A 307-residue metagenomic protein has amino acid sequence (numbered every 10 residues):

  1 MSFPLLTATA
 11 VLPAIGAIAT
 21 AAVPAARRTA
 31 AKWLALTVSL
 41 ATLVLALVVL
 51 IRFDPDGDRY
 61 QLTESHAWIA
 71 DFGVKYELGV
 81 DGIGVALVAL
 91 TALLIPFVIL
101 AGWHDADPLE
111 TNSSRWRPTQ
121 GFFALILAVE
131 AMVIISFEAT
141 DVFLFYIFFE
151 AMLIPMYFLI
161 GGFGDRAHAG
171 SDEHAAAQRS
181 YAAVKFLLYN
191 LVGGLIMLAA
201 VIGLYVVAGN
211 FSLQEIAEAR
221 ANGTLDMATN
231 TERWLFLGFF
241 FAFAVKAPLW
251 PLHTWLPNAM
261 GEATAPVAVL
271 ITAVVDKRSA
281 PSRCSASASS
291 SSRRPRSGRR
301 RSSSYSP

Functional and structural regions predicted by a protein language model:
M1-L5, A19-A124, N210-D226: Transmembrane helix-loop-helix hairpins at membrane boundaries of multipass inner-membrane proteins
S2-L12, G82-T91, F143-P155, E232-F243 (+1 more regions): Structural signature of hydrophobic alpha-helical transmembrane segments
L12, G16-A19, V38, L87 (+9 more regions): Hydrophobic residues within membrane-embedded alpha-helical segments of Major Facilitator Superfamily
A17-R27, P96-N112, F158-E173, A247-G261: C-terminal ends of transmembrane helices
R27-R28, G121-A128, M132-M227, T231 (+2 more regions): Alpha-helical multi-pass transmembrane bundles of energy-transducing inner-membrane proteins
L47-F53, G102-W103, L204-G209, K277-R294: Membrane-interface helix-cap regions at the ends of transmembrane helices in multi-pass membrane proteins
H168, E173, A182, W234-Y305: Short helix-boundary/re-entrant hairpin motifs in multi-pass inner-membrane proteins
